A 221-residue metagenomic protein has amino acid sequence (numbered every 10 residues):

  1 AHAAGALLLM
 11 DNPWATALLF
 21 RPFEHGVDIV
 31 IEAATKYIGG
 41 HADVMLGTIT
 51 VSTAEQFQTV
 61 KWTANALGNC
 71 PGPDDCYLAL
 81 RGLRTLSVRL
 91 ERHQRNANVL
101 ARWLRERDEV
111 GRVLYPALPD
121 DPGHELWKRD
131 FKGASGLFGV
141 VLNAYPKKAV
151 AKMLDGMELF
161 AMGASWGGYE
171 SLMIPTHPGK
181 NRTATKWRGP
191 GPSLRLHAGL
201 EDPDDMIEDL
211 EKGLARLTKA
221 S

Functional and structural regions predicted by a protein language model:
A1-E109, L114: Conserved PLP-enzyme active-site core in the AAT-like
W14-T16, P119, E170: Active-site-proximal loop/turn and secondary-structure-junction residues that shape catalytic pockets, frequently
V60, A149-M153, M206-L210: Hydrophobic side chains in well-ordered alpha-helices
L67-G68, D155-S165, G213-S221: A common structural junction motif
A79-V88, S135-A144, L194-G199: Short, well-ordered beta-strand elements within core beta-sheets of diverse protein domains
N98-E158, A164-G167, P178-R188: Conserved small-domain helix->loop->beta segment predominantly found in fold-type I
A144, S171-S221: PLP-dependent enzyme catalytic core of the Aspartate aminotransferase-like
